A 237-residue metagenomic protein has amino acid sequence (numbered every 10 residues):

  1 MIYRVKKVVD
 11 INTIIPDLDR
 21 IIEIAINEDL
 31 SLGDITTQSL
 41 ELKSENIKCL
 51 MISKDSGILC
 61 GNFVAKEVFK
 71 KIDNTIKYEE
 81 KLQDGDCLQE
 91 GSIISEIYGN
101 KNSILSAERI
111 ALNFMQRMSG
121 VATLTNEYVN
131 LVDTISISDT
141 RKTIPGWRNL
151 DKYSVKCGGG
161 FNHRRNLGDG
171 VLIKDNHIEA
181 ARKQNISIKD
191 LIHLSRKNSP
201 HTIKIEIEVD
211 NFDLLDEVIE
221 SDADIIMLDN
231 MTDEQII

Functional and structural regions predicted by a protein language model:
I2-V209, L214-S221, I225: Acidic/glycine-rich phosphate/pyrophosphate-binding loops and surrounding catalytic core that coordinate Mg2+
I219, A223-I237: Catalytic-face loop-and-helix region of soluble metabolic enzyme cores
